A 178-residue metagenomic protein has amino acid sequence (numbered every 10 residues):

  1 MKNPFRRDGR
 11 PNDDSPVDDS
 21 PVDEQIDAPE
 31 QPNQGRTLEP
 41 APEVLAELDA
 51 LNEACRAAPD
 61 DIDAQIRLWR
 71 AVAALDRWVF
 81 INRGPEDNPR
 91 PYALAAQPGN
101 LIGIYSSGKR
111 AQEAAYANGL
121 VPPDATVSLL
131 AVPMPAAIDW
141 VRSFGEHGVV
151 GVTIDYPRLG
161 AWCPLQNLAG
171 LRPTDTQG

Functional and structural regions predicted by a protein language model:
M1-G178: An interfacial alpha-helical scaffold signature
